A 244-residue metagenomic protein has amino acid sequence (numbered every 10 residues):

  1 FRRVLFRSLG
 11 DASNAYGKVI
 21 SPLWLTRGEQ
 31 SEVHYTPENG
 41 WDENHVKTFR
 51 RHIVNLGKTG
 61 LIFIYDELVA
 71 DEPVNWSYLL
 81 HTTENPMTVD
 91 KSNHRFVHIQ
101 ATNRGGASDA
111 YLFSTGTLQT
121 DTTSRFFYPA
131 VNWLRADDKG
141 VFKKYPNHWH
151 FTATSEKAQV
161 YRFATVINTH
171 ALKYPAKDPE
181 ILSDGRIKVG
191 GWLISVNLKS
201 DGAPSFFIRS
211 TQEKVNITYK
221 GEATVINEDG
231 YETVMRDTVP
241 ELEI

Functional and structural regions predicted by a protein language model:
R2-I244: CBM-like, beta-strand-rich accessory domains located in the C-terminal region of large, secreted polysaccharide-active
